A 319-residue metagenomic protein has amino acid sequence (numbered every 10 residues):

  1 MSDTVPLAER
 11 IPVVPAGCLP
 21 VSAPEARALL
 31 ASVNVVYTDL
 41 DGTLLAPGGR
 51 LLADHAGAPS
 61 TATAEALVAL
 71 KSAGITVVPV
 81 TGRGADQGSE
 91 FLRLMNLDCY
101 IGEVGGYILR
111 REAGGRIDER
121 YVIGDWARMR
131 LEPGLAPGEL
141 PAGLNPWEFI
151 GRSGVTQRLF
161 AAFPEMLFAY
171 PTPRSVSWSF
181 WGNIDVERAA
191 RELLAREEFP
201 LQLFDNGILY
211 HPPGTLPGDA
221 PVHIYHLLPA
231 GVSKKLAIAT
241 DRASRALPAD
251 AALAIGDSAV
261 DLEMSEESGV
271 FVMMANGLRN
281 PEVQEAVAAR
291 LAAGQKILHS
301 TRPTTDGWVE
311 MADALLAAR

Functional and structural regions predicted by a protein language model:
P6-P20, A26, A31, S60 (+2 more regions): Mg2+-dependent phosphoryl-transfer enzymes with acidic/Ser/Thr/Gly-rich catalytic loops
L29-A53, P79, S265: Asp-based phosphoryl-transfer active-site loop
N34-V36, D98, A252: The start of beta-strands in P-loop NTPase/AAA+ ATPase cores
L44-G57, V222-P229: Glycine-rich phosphate-binding "P-loop"
P47, A58-A169: Active-site phosphate-binding/coordination module
G74-T76, C99, Q202, A251 (+1 more regions): Proline-centered loop/turn at the N-terminus of a beta-strand
G114-I150, D205-H223, P281-Q295: Charged, glycine/proline-rich intrinsically disordered loops and linkers
G151-L253, S258-E267: Conserved acidic, metal-coordinating active-site core of Asp-based, Mg2+-dependent phosphoryl-transfer enzymes
